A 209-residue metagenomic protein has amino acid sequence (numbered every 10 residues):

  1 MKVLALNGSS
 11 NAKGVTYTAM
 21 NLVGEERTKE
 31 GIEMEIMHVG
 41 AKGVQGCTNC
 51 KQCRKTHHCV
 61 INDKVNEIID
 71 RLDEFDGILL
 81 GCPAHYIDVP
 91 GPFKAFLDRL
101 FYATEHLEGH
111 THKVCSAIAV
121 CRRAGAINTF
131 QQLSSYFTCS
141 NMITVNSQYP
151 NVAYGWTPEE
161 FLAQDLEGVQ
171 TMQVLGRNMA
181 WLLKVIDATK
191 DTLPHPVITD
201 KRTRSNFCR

Functional and structural regions predicted by a protein language model:
K2-E30: N-terminal beta1-alpha1 ligand-phosphate binding loop
E25-I32, F101-E105, R123, S135-M142 (+1 more regions): Generic secondary-structure signature for well-ordered alpha-helical cores
I32-K42: A short beta-strand-loop structural module common to alpha/beta enzyme folds
K42-L72, R202-R209: Cysteine-cluster motifs in flexible loop/terminal segments that predominantly coordinate metals
V60-P150: Helix-loop-strand module that forms the ligand-binding subsite of alpha/beta enzymes
T144-R209: Glycine-rich phosphate/pyrophosphate-binding loop and the adjoining helix
